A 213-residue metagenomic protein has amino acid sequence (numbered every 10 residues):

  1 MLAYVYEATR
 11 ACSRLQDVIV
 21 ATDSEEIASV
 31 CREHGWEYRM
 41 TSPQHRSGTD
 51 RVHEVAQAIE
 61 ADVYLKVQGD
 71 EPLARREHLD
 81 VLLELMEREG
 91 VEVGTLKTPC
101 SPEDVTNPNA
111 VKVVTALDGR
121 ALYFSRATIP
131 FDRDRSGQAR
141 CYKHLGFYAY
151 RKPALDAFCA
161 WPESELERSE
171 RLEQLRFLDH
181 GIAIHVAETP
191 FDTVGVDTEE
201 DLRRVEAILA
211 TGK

Functional and structural regions predicted by a protein language model:
M1-A21: N-terminal glycine-rich phosphate-binding loop and ensuing alpha1 helix
R10, A28-R32, E37, L178 (+1 more regions): Class I S-adenosyl-L-methionine
L15, A61, R88-V91, I182: Short, high-confidence coil segments that cap the C-terminus of an alpha-helix and link into the following beta-strand
D17, A139-K213: Conserved alpha/beta core of the MobA/IspD/sugar-nucleotide pyrophosphorylase nucleotidyltransferase superfamily
V18-V20, Y64, A121, I184: Hydrophobic/aromatic residues located in beta-strands of well-ordered beta-sheets within soluble catalytic
I19, E25-E84: Short phosphate-binding loop-to-helix
A74-S164: Conserved core of the sugar-phosphate nucleotidyltransferase
